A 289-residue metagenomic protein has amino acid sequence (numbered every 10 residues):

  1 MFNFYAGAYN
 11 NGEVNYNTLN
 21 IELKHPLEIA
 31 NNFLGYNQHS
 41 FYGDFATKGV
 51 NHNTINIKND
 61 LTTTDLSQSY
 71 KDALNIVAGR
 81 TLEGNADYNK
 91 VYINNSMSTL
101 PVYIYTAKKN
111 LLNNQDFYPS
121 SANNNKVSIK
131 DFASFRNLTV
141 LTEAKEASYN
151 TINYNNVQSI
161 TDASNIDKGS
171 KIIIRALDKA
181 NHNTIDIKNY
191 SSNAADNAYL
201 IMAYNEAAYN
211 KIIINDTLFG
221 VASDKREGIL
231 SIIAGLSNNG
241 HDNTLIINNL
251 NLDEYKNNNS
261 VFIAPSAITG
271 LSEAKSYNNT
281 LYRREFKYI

Functional and structural regions predicted by a protein language model:
M1-A30, Y36-S260, A264-I289: Surface-exposed loop/turn motifs in large extracellular/passenger domains
